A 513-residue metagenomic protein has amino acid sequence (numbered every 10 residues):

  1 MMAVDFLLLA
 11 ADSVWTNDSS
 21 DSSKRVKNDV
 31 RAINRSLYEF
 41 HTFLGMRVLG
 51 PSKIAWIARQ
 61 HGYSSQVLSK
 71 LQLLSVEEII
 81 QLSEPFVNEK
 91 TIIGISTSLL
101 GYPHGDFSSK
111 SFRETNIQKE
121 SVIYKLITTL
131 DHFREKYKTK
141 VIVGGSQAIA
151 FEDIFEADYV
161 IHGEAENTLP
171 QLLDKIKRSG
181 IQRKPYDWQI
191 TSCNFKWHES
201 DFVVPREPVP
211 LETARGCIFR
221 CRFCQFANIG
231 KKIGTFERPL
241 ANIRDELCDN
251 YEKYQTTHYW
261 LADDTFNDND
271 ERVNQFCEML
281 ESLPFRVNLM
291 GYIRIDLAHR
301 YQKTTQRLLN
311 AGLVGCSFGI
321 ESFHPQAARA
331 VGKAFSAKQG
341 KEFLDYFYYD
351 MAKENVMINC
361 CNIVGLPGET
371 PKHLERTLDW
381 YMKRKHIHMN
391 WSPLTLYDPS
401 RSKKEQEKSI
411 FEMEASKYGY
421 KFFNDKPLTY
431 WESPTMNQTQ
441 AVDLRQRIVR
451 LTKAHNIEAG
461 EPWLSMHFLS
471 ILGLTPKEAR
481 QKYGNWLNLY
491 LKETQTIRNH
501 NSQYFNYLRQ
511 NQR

Functional and structural regions predicted by a protein language model:
M1-L9, T16-K27, R59, S64 (+4 more regions): Radical SAM enzyme core and accessory elements
M2-Q255: Acidic, low-complexity intrinsically disordered segments
L49-P51, I79-L82, F112-H132, V273-Q275 (+3 more regions): Well-ordered, non-membrane alpha-helical segments in soluble/globular domains
K70-S75, Y292-L297, E321-K333, F347-H373 (+2 more regions): Conserved strand-turn element in the central/C-terminal portion of the radical SAM core barrel that lines
F133-V143, R286-M290, N355-N359: Short beta-strand/loop segments at the ligand-binding rim of alpha/beta enzyme cores
A150-E156, T304, P367-M382: Catalytic cores of alpha/beta
E156-A157, L309-C316, K385-I387: Glycine-enriched alpha-helix->loop->beta-strand junction motifs that scaffold or abut catalytic
C193-E354, V364, D379: Radical SAM [4Fe-4S] cluster-binding motif and immediate context
